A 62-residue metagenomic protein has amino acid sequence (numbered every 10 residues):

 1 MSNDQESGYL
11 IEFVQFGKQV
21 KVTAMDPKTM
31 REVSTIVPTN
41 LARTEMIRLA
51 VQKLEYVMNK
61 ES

Functional and structural regions predicted by a protein language model:
M1-E6: Negatively charged, low-complexity tracts enriched in Asp/Glu with abundant Ser/Thr
S7-E61: Amphipathic, hydrophobic secondary-structure cores in small proteins
